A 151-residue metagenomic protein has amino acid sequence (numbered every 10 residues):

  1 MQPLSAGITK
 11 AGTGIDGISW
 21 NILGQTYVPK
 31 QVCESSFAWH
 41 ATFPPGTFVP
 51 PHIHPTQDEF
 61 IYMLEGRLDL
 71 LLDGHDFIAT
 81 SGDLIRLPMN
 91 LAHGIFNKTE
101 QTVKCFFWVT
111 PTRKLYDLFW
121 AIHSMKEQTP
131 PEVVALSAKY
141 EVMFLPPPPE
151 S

Functional and structural regions predicted by a protein language model:
M1-F37, S124-S151: A short, N-terminal "cap"/entry segment at the start of jelly-roll beta-barrel domains of the cupin/DSBH fold
S5, W108-E127: A hydrophobic/aromatic-rich effector-binding and dimerization subdomain of bacterial HTH-type transcriptional regulators
K10, G74-A92: Short acidic-glycine-tyrosine-enriched beta hairpin
L23-G24, W39-H54: Conserved short histidine dyad/triad with adjacent acidic residue
P29, A38-T42, F60, D76 (+1 more regions): Conserved hydrophobic/aromatic beta-strand scaffold that supports enzyme active sites
T47-V49, G66-L71, I85: Short beta-strand segments in beta-sandwich/barrel cores
T56-D58, Y62-L68, D73: Glycine- and acidic-residue-biased ligand/ion/polar-headgroup-sensing regions
D69, M89-Y116: Ligand-binding loop in jelly-roll beta-barrel domains
